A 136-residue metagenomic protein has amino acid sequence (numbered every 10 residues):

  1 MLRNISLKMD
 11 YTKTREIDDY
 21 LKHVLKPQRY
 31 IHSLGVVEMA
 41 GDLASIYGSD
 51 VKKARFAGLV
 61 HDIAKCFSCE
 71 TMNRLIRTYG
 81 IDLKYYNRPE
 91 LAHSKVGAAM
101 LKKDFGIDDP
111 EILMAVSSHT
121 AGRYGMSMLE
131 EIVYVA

Functional and structural regions predicted by a protein language model:
L2-I5, M9-K26: Generic N-terminal amphipathic, Lys/Arg-enriched alpha-helix
E16-V24, G41-A136: Divalent metal-dependent catalytic cores for phosphoryl transfer on phosphate-bearing substrates
R29: All-alpha helical catalytic cores of prenyl diphosphate-utilizing isoprenoid enzymes
H32-S33: N-terminal glycine-rich anion-binding loops that anchor highly charged ligand groups
